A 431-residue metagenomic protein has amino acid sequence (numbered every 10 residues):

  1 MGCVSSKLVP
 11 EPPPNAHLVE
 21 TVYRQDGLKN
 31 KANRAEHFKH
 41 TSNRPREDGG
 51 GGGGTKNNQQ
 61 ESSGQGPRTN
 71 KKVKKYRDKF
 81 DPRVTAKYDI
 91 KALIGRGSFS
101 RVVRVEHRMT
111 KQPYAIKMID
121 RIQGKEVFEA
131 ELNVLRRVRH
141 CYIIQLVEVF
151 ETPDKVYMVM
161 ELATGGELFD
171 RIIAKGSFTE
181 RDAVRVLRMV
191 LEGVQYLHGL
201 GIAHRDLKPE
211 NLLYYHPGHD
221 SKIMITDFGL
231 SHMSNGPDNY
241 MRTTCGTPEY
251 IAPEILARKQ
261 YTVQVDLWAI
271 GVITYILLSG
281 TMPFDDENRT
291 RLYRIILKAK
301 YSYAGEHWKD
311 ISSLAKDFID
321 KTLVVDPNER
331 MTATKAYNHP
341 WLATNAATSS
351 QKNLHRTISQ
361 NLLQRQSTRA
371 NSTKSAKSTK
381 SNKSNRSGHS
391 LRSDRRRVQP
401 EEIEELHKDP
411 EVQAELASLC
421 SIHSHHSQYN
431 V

Functional and structural regions predicted by a protein language model:
M1-T85, V412, L416-V431: Intrinsically disordered, low-complexity regulatory segments that flank or precede the catalytic domain of eukaryotic
I90-S98, V102: Protein kinase glycine-rich loop
R101-R121: Glycine-rich ATP phosphate-binding loop
E148-V149: A short, aromatic-enriched beta-strand patch in the conserved N-lobe beta-sheet of the protein kinase catalytic domain
D154-E167, R171: Conserved short submotifs of the Hanks-type protein kinase catalytic core that shape the nucleotide-binding pocket
V186-L187: Activation segment signature within eukaryotic-like protein kinase domains
